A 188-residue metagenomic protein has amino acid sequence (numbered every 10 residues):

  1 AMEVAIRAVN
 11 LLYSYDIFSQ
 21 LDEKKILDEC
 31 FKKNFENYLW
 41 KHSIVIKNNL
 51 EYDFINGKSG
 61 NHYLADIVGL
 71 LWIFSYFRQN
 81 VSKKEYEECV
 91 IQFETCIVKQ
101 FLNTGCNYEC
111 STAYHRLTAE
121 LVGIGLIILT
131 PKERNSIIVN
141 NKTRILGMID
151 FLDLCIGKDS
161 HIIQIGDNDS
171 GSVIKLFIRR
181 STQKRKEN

Functional and structural regions predicted by a protein language model:
A1-L146: Aromatic-lined, polymer-binding surfaces characteristic of secreted/periplasmic polysaccharide-degrading enzymes
C110-A119, G123-N188: Extended polysaccharide-engagement surfaces of secreted carbohydrate-active enzymes
